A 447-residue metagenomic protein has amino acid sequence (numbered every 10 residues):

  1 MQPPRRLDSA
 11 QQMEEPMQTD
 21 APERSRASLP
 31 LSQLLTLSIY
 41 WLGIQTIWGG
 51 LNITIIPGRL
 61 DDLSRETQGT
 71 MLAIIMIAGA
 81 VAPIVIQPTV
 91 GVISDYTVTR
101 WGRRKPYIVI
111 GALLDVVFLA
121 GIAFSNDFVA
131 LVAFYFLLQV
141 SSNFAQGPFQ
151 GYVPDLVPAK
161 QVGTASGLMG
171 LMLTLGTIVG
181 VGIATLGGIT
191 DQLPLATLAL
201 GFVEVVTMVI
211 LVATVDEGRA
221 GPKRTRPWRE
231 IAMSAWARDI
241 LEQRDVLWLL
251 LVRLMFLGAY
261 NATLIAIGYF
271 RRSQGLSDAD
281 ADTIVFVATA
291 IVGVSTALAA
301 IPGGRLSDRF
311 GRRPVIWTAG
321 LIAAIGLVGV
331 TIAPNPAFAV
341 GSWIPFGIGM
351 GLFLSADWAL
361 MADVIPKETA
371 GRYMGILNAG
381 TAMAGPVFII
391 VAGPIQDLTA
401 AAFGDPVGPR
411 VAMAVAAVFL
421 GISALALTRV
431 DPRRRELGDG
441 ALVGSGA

Functional and structural regions predicted by a protein language model:
E15-P30, G218-L251, V443-A447: Juxtamembrane intracellular "pre-TM" segments in multi-pass secondary transporters
A21-A80, D245-V252, F256-G275: Helix-loop boundary and gating motifs at the non-cytosolic
I56, F144-V157, F353-P366: Intracellular juxtamembrane helix-capping segments at the cytosolic ends of symmetry-related transmembrane helices
P83-I84, G163-T185, N378-I389: Glycine-rich segments within core transmembrane alpha-helices of 12-TM secondary carriers
I86-W101, A299-G311: Helix-to-loop junctions at the C-terminal end of transmembrane segments in multipass secondary transporters
R103, L186-F202, P394-F419: A membrane-interface helix-boundary motif in multi-pass transporters
R104-A120, P314-G329: Structural signature of the two symmetry-related core transmembrane helices
A123, V206-V215, A414-A447: Multi-pass alpha-helical transporter architecture, strongest for 12-TM Major Facilitator/SLC carriers used
